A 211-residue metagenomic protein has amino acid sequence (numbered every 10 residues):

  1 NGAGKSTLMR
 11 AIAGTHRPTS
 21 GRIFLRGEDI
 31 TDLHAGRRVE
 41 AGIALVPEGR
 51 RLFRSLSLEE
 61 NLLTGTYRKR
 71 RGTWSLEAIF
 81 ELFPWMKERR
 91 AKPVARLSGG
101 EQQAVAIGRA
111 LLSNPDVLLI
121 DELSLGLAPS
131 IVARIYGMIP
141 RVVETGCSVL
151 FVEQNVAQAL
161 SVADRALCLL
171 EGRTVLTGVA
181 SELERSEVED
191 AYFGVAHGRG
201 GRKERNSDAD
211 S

Functional and structural regions predicted by a protein language model:
N1-D210: Glycine-rich phosphate-binding loops of nucleotide-dependent enzymes
